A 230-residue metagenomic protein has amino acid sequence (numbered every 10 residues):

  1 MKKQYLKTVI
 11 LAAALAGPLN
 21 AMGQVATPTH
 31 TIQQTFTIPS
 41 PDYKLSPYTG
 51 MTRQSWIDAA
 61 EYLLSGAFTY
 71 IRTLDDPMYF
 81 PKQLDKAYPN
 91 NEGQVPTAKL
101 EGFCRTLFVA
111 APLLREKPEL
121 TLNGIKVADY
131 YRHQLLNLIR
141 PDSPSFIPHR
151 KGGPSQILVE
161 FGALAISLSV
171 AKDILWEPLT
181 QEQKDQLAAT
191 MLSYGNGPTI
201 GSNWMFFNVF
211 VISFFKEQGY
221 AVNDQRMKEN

Functional and structural regions predicted by a protein language model:
M1-T29: Bacterial Sec-dependent N-terminal signal peptides
V25-E101, D129, H133: Low-complexity, Ser/Thr/Pro/Gly-enriched N-terminal "stalk/linker" regions
R53, T121-G124: Flexible, glycine- and charge-enriched loops at secondary-structure boundaries
K99-L100, V109-L113, G124-N230: Aromatic-lined, polymer-binding surfaces characteristic of secreted/periplasmic polysaccharide-degrading enzymes
E116-E119: Boundary/linker elements of alpha-helical solenoid repeat scaffolds
